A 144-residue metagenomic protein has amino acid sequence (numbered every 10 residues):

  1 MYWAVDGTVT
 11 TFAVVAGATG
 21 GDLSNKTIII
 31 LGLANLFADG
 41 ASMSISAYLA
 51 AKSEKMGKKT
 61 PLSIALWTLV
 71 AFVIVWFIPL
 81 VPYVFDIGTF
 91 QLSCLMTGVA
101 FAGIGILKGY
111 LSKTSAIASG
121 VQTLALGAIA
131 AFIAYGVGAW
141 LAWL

Functional and structural regions predicted by a protein language model:
M1-P79, I87-A100, A130: Hydrophobic, small-residue-rich transmembrane alpha-helices and their short perimembrane loops in multi-pass membrane
G21, Y83-I87, S112-K113, A142: Short helix-capping/hinge motifs at transmembrane helix termini and TM-loop junctions
S44, Y48, G105-I106, Y135: Membrane-embedded alpha-helical segments of multi-pass transporters/permeases
A50-K55, S112, A142-W143: Perimembrane helix-loop junctions in membrane proteins
G103-A128: Interfacial loop-to-transmembrane junctions
I133-L144: Juxtamembrane boundary at the C-terminal end of a transmembrane helix
